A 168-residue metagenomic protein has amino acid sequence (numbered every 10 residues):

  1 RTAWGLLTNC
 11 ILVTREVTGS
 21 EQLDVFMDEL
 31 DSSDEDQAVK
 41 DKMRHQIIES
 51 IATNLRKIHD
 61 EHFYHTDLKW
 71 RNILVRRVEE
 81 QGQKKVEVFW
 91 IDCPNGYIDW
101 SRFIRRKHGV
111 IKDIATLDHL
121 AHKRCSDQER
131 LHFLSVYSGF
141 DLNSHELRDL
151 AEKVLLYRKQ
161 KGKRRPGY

Functional and structural regions predicted by a protein language model:
R1-E35, R56-E61, H65, K153 (+2 more regions): Conserved ATP-binding subdomain of kinase catalytic cores across diverse folds
A3-T8, V78-E87: Short, solvent-exposed loop/turn segments that connect beta-strands within catalytic domains and beta-strand-rich
L23, V75-R77, W100: Short, function-defining helix-loop hinge/capping sites that tune catalysis or transport
Q37-M43: Surface-exposed cleft-lining segments at the edges of enzyme active sites
M43-N54: Conserved alphaE helix
H65-K69, W90: A structural signal for short, well-ordered beta-strand segments and their strand-loop junctions that often border
L68-V78: Hydrophobic residue at the +6 position relative to the catalytic HRD Asp in the kinase catalytic loop
K85-R164: C-lobe/activation-segment region of protein kinase-like
